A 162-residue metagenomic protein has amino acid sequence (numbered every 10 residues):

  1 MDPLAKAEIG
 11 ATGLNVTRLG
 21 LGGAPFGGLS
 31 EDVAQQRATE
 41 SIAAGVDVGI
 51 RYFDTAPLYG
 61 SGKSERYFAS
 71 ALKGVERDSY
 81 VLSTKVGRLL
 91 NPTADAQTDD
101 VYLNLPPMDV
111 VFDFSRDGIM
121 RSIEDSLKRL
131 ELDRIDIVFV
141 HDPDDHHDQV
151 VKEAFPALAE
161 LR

Functional and structural regions predicted by a protein language model:
M1-P92: N-terminal binding-site loop/beta-alpha segment at the start of enzyme catalytic domains that lines or forms
S30, T98-R162: Glycine/proline-rich, positively charged, aromatic-decorated active-site loop/lid region on the catalytic face
A94-A96: Short acidic, glycine/serine/threonine-rich loops at helix termini
